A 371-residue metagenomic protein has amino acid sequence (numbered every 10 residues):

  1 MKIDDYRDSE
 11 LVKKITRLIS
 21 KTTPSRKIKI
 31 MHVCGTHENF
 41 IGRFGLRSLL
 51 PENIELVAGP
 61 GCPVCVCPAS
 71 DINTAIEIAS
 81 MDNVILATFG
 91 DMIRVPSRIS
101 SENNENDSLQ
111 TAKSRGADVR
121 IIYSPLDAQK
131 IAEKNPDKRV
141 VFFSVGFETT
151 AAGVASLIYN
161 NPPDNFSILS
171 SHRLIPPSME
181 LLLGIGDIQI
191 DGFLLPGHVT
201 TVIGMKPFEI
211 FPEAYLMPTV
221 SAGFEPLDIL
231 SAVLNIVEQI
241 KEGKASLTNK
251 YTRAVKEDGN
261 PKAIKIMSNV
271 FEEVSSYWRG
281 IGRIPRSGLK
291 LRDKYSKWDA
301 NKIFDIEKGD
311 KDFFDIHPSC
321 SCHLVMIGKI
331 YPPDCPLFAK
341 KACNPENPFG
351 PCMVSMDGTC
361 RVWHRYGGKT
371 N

Functional and structural regions predicted by a protein language model:
M1-D137, A151, Y159-P163, P177-M179 (+2 more regions): Metallocofactor- and cofactor-centric catalytic cores in central/energy metabolism, strongly enriched
D5, C65, F143, F147 (+6 more regions): Hydrophobic alpha-helical scaffolding
V33, A58, A87-G90, F142-V145 (+3 more regions): Short beta-strand segments
L49, S156-N161, A214, Q239: Alpha-helical structural signal in soluble globular domains
V140-F143, F147-P207: Phosphate/pyrophosphate-binding betaalpha-module
L169, G186-K256: A conserved active-site cap/scaffold subdomain adjacent to cofactor or substrate pockets
S231-L324: Internal helical hairpin/lid segments
